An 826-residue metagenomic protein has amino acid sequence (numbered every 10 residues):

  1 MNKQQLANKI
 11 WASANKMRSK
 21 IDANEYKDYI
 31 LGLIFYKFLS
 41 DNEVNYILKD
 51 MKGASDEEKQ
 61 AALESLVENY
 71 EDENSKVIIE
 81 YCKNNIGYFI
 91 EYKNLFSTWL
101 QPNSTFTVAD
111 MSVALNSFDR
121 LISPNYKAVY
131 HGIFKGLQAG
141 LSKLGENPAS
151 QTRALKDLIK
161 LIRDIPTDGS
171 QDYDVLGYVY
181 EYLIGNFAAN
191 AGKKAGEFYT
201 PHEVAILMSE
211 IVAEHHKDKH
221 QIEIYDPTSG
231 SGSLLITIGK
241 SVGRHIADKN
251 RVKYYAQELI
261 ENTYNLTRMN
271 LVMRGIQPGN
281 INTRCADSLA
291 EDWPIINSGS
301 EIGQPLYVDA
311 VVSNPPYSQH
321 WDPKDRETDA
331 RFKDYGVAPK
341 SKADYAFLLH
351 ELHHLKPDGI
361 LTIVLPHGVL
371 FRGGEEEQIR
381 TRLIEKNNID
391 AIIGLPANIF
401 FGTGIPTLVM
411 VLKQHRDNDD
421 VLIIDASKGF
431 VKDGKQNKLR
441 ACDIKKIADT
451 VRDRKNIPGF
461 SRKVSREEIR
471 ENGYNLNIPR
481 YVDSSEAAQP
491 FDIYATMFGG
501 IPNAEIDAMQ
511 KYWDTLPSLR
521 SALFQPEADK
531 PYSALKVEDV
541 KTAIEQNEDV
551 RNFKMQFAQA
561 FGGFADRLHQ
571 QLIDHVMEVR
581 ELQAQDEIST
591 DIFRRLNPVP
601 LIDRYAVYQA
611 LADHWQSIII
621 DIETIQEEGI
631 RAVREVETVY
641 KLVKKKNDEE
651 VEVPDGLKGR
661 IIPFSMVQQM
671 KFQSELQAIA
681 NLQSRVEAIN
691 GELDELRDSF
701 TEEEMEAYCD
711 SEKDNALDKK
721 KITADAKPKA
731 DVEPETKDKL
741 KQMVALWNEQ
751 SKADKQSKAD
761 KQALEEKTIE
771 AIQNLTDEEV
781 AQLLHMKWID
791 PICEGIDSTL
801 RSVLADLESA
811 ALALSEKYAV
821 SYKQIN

Functional and structural regions predicted by a protein language model:
M1-V212, G279-S288, G394-A397, V421-A426 (+2 more regions): Non-catalytic, mostly N-terminal accessory regions of nucleic-acid modification and defense proteins
K9-I10, K16, D22-F38, P339-L412 (+1 more regions): Conserved Class I SAM-dependent methyltransferase catalytic core
I21, K37, E43, L183 (+13 more regions): Conserved NTP-handling cores and scaffolds of large molecular machines
F35, L39-D41, M273, Y317 (+12 more regions): Short, well-ordered loop/turn and helix-capping segments at boundaries between secondary-structure elements and domains
K194-S313, S318-D322, D329-Y335, P339 (+4 more regions): Conserved S-adenosyl-L-methionine
M208, I238, E351, L361 (+1 more regions): Class I S-adenosylmethionine-dependent transferase superfamily signal
N270-L271, E291-E301, H350, P396-I399 (+3 more regions): Generic recognition of flexible, low-complexity loop/linker segments
F401-F498: Flexible, glycine-/basic-rich loop-and-beta segments that form/coincide with the SAM-dependent methyltransferase
